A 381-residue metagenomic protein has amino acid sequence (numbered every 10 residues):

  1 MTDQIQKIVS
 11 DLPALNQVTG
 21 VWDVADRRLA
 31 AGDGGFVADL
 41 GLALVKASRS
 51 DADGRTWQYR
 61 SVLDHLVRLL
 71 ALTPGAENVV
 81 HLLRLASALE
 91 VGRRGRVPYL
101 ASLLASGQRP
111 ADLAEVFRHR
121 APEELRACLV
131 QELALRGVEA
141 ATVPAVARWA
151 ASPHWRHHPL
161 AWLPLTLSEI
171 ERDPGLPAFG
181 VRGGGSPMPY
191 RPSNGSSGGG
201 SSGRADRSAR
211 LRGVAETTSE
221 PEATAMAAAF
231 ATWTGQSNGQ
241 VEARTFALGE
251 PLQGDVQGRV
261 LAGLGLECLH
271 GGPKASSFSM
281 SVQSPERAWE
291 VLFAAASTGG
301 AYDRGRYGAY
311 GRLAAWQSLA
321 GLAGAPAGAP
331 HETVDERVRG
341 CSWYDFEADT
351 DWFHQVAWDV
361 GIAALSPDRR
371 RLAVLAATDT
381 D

Functional and structural regions predicted by a protein language model:
S10-A141: An N-terminal, globular interaction/scaffold subdomain
A25, L40, L66, V79 (+13 more regions): Generic structural signal of hydrophobic/aromatic residues within well-ordered alpha-helices of folded domains
R27-R28, R49, R55, R60 (+20 more regions): Arginine residue identity/basic-tract feature
A121-A127, L133-P251: Long, helix-rich interaction regions
A140, P144-G200, R287-D381: Acidic, proline/glycine-rich low-complexity IDRs
G203, A209-W352: Long, positively charged binding patches that form subdomain-scale interaction surfaces for polyanionic ligands
